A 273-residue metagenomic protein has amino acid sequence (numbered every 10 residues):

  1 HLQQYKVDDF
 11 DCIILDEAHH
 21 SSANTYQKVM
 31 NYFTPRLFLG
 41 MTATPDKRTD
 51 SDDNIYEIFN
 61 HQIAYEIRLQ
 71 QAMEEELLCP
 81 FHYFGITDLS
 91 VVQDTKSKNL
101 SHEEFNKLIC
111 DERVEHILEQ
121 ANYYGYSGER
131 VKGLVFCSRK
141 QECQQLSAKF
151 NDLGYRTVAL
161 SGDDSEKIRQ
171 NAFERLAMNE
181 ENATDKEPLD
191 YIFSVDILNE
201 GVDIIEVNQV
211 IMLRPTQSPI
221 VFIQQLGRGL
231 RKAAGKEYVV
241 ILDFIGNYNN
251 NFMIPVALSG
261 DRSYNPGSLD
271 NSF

Functional and structural regions predicted by a protein language model:
L2-D11, D185-K186: Short basic/glycine-enriched coil/helix segment immediately N-terminal to the Walker B
L2-Q4, E76, I192-V207, G227-R231: SF2 helicase motor core recognition
F10-H19, C143, L198, V207 (+2 more regions): Conserved Walker B
C12, H19-Y83: Post-DEXD/H (motif II) to motif III coupling segment of the RecA-like Helicase ATP-binding lobe
H61-L134: Conserved interdomain linker/interface between the two RecA-like ATPase lobes of SF2 helicase motors
H116, Y123, S127-G128, G133 (+2 more regions): Long, largely alpha-helical accessory region at the distal end of helicase-like NTP-driven motors
Q144-L146, Y155-L198: Conserved helicase ATPase core of P-loop NTP-dependent helicases/translocases
P219-Q224, R228-S259: Conserved segment of the helicase C-terminal RecA-like domain
